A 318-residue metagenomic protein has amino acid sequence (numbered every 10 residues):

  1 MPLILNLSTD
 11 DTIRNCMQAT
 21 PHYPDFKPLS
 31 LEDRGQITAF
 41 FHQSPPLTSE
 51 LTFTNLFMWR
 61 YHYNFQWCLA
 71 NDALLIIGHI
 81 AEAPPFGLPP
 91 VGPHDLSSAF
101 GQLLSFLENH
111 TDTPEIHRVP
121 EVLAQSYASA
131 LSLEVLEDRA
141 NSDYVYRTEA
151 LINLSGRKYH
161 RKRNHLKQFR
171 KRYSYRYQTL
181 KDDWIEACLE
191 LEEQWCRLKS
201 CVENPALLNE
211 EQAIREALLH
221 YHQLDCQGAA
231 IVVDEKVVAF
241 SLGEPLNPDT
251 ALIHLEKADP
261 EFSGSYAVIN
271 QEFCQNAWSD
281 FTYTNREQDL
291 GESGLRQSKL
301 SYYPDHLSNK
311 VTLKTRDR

Functional and structural regions predicted by a protein language model:
P2-P90, H94-S98, V202-E216: N-terminal charged segments
I37, F169, K299: A residue-level signal for conserved active-site and pocket-lining positions in enzyme catalytic cores
E50-V122, V232-P260: Conserved donor-binding loop and adjoining core beta-sheet/short helix segment in diverse acyl/aminoacyl transferases
T113-V119, V145, Y177-K181, A230 (+1 more regions): A structural signal for short, well-ordered beta-strand segments and their strand-loop junctions that often border
L123-E137, N164, L290-L307: Conserved active-site alpha-helix within GNAT-family acetyltransferase domains
L131-P205: Acyltransferase donor/substrate-recognition loop-hinge adjacent to the catalytic core
D183, A187-K236: Short, conserved active-site entrance elements at the starts or edges of catalytic domains
C226-R316: Aromatic (often tryptophan-rich) hydrophobic motifs at membrane interfaces
